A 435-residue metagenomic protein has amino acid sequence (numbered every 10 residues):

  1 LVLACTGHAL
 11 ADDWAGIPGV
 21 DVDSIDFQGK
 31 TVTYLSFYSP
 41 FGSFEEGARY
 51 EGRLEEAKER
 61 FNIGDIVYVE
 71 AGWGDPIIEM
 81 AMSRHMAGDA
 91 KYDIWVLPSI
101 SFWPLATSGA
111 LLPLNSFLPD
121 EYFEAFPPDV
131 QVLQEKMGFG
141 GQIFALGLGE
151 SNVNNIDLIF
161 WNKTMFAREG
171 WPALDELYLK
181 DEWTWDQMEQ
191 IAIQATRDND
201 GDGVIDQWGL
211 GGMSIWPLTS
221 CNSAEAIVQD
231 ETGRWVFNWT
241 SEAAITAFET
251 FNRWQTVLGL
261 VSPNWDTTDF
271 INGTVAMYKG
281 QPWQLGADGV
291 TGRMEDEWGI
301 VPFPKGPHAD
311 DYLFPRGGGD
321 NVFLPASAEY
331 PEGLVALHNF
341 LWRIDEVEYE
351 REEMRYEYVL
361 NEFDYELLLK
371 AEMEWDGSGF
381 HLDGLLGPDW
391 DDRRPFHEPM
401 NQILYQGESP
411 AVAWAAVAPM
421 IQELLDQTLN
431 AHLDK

Functional and structural regions predicted by a protein language model:
C5-S108, V347-Y349, G407-K435: Conserved N-terminal structural module of periplasmic/extracytoplasmic solute-binding proteins
D12-K30, G72, I78, S99-I156 (+2 more regions): Hinge/lid segment of periplasmic solute-binding proteins
D12-P18, A326-E332, R343-K435: Conserved C-terminal helix/tail region of periplasmic/extracytoplasmic solute-binding proteins
T33-S36, W95, G138-I159, A167 (+1 more regions): Extracytoplasmic/periplasmic solute-binding protein
D93-V96, A276-Q281: Paired acidic/hydrophobic, glycine-rich loop segments that form the ligand-binding mouth/hinge of periplasmic-binding
N115-D129, L177-K180, D200, E225-T246 (+1 more regions): Short, solvent-exposed loop/beta-turn-alpha elements that line the ligand-binding surface or hinge of extracytoplasmic
G141, V290-Y358: Extracytoplasmic/periplasmic substrate-recognition and gating elements
E189-Q194, Q229-N264: Glycine-centered hinge/linker elements that transmit conformational signals in sensory and ligand-binding systems
